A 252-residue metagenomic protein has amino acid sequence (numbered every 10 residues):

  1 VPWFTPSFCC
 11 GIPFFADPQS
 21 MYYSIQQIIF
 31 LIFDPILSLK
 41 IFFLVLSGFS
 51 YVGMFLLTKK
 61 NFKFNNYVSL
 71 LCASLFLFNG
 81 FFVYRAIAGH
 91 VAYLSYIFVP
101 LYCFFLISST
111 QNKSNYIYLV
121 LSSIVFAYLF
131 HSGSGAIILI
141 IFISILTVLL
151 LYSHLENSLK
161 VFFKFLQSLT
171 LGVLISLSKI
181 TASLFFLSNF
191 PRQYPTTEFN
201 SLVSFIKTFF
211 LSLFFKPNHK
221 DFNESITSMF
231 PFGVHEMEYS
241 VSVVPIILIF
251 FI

Functional and structural regions predicted by a protein language model:
V1-F62, V68-F98, Y128, P217-H235: Active-site lumenal/periplasmic loops and adjacent helix-entry segments of GT-C-fold, multi-pass membrane
V1-W3, I175-I252: Periplasmic/ER-lumenal interhelical loops and adjacent helix-loop junctions in multi-pass membrane proteins
Q27-F30, I107-S108, Y152, F251: Short glycine/serine- and small hydrophobic-enriched flexible loop segments
F49-L57, N66-T110, N115-S153, F165-L184 (+1 more regions): Membrane-embedded helix bundles of polyisoprenyl
K113-S114, Y152-S158, H219-F222: Short, motif-level signal for alpha-helix interfacial/capping segments enriched in acidic residues and aromatics/proline
F130-L150, F162-T170, F215-V244: Alpha-helical transmembrane segments and their immediate interhelical/interface regions in integral membrane proteins
L155-F165, F250-I252: Membrane-interface helix-loop-helix junctions at transmembrane boundaries of multi-pass membrane enzymes, predominantly
